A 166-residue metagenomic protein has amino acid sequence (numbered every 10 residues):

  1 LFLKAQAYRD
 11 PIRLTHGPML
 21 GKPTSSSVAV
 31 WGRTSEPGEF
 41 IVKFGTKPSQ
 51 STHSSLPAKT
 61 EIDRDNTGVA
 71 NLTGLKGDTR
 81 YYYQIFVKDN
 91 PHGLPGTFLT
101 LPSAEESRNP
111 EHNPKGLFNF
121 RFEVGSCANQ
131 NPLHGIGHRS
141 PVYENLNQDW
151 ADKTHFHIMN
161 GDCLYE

Functional and structural regions predicted by a protein language model:
L1-Q6: Bacterial Sec-dependent N-terminal signal peptides
Y8-E166: Divalent metal-dependent phosphoesterase catalytic cores across multiple superfamilies
